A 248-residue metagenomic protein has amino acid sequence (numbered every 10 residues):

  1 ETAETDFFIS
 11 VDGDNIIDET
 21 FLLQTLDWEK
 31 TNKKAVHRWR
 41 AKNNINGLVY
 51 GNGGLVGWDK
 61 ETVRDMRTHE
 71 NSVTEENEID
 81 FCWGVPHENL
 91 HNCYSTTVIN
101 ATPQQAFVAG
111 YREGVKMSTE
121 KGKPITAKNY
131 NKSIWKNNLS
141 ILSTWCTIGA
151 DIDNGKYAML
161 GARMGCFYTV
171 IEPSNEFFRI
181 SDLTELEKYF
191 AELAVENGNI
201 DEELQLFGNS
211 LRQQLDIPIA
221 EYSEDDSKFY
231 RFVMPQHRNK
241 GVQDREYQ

Functional and structural regions predicted by a protein language model:
E1-E4: N-terminal anchoring/stem segment of glycosyltransferases
F8: Short aromatic/hydrophobic "clamp" motif used to bind/position activated sugar donors
D12-I16: The conserved acidic donor/metal-binding loop of glycosyltransferases
L23-Q248: Catalytic-site signature of metal-activated, phosphate-bearing donor transferases, centered on the GT-A/GT-A-like
